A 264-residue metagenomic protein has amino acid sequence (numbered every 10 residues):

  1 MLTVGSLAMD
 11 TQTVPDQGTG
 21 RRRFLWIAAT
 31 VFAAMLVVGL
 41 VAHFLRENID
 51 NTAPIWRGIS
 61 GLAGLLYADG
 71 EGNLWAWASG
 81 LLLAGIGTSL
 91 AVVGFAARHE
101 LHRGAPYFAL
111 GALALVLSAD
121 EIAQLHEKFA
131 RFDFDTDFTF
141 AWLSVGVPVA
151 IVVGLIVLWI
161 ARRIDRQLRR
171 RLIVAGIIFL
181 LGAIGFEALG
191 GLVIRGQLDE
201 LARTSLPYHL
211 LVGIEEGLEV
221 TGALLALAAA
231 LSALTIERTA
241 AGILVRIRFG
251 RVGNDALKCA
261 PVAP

Functional and structural regions predicted by a protein language model:
F32-I55: Alpha-helical transmembrane segments of multi-pass membrane proteins
N51-E71: Perimembrane loop-to-helix junctions flanking transmembrane segments
E71-L83, D137-L155, I214-T221: Membrane-interface loop-to-helix entry segments
T88-V92, P148-R166: Alpha-helical transmembrane segments in multipass membrane proteins, preferentially the mid-helix core
G94-A105, I160-R171: Membrane-interface helix-boundary motifs at transmembrane edges
P106-A114, Q167-G191: Alpha-helical transmembrane segments of multi-pass integral membrane proteins
V116-L158: Membrane-proximal helix-loop-helix units in multi-pass membrane proteins
R238-P264: Short, highly charged, low-complexity non-transmembrane loops/tails of multi-pass membrane proteins
